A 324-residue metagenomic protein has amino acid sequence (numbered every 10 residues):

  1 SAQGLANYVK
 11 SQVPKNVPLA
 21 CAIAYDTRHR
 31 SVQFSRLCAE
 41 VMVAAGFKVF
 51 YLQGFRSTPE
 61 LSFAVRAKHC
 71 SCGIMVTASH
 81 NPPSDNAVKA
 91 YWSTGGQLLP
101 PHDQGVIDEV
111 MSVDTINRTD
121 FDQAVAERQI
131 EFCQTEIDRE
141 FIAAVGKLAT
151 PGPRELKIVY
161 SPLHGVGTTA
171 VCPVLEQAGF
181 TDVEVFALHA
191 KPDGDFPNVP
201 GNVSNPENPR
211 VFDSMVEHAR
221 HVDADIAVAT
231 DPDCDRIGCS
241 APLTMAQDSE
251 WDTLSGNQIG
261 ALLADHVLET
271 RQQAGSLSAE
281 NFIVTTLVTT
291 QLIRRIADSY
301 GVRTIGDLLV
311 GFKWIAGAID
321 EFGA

Functional and structural regions predicted by a protein language model:
S1-C38, V125, E131-L156, V166: An N-terminal, well-structured beta->alpha segment
P14-D85, G179-G238: N-terminal small/polar loop signature for handling phosphorylated ligands or for N-terminal nucleophile
K15-C21, M42-K48, P151-K157, D223 (+2 more regions): Short, surface-exposed connector motifs at secondary-structure boundaries
V32-L37, S62-R66, S84-A90, M111 (+7 more regions): Short acidic, glycine/serine/threonine-rich loops at helix termini
L37-A45, K68-H69, K89-Q97, P173-T181 (+1 more regions): A glycine- and small-aliphatic-rich helix-loop capping segment at beta-alpha/alpha-beta transitions that lines
Q53, M111-E136, L243-A324: Proline/glycine-rich low-complexity loops and linkers
I74, S79, N86-I107, I237-E269: Glycine-rich phosphate-binding loop of actin/hexokinase-like ATP-binding domains
N86-A219: Gly/Ser/Thr-enriched, mixed-charge loops and adjacent short helices that form phosphate/oxyanion-binding elements
